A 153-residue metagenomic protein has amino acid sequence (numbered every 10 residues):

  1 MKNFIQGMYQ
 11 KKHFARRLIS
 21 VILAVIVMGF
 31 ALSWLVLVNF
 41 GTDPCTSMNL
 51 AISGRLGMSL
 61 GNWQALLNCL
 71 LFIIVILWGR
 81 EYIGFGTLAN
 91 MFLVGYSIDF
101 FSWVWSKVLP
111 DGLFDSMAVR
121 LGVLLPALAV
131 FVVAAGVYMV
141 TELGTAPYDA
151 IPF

Functional and structural regions predicted by a protein language model:
K2-F153: Core subunits and conserved enzymes of cellular information-processing and envelope-translocation systems across
